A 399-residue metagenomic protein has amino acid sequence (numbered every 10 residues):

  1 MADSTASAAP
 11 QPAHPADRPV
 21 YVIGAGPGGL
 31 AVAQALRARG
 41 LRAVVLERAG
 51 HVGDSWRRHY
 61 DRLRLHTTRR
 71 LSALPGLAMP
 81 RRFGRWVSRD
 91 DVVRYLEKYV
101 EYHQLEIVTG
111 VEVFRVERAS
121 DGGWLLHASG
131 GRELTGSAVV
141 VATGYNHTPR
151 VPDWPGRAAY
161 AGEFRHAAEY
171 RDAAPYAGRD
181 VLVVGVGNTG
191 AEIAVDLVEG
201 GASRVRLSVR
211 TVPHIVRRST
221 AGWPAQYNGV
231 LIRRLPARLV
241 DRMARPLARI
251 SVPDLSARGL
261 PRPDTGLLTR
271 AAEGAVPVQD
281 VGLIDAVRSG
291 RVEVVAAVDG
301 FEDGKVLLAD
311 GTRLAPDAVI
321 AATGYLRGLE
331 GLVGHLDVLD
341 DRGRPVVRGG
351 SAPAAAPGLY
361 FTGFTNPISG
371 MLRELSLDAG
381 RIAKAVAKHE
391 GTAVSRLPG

Functional and structural regions predicted by a protein language model:
A2-A49, G53-S55, G84-W223, G229-G399: Flavin (primarily FAD) cofactor-binding/catalytic cores of flavoenzymes
H59-G84, A225-L239: N-terminal glycine-rich dinucleotide-binding loop that anchors FAD/FMN and/or NAD(P) in oxidoreductases
